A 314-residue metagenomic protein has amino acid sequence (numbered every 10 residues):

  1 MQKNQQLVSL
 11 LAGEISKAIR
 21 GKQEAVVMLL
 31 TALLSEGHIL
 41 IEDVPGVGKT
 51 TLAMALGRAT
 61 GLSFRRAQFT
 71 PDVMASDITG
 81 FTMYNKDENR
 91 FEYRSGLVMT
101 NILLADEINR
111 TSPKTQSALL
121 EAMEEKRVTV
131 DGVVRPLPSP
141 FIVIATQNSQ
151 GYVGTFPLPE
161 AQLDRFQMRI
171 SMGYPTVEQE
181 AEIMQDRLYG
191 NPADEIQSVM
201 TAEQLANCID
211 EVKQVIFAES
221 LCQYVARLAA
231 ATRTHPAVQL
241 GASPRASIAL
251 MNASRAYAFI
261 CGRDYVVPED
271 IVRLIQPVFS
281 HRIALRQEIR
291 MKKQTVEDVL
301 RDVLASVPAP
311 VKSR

Functional and structural regions predicted by a protein language model:
M1, T234-R314: C-terminal engagement/docking regions of AAA+ P-loop ATPases
K3-V47: Pre-Walker A (pre-P-loop) alpha-helix and adjacent loop at the N terminus of AAA/AAA+ ATPase modules, a conserved
M28-T31, Y84-L104: Conserved alpha-helical scaffold flanking the Walker A/P-loop in AAA+ ATPase domains
L33-T70: Walker A/P-loop
D43, D106-E107, A118: Walker B catalytic acidic pair
V44, I78, T146: P-loop (Walker A) phosphate-binding loop of NTP-binding proteins
N85-R90, T111, T115, M123-M200 (+2 more regions): Canonical AAA+ ATPase core
E195-L250: Conserved AAA+ ATPase small/helical "lid" subdomain
